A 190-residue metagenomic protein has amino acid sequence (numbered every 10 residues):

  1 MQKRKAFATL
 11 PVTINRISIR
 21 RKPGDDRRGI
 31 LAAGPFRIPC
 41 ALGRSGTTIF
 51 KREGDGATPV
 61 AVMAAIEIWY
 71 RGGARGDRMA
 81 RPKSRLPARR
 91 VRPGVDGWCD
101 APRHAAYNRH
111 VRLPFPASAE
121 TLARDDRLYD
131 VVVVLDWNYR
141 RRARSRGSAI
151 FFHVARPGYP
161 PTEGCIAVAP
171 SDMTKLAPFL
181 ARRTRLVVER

Functional and structural regions predicted by a protein language model:
M1-T162, M173-R185, E189-R190: Cell wall/extracellular polymer interaction/catalysis modules
C165: Short cysteine clusters
